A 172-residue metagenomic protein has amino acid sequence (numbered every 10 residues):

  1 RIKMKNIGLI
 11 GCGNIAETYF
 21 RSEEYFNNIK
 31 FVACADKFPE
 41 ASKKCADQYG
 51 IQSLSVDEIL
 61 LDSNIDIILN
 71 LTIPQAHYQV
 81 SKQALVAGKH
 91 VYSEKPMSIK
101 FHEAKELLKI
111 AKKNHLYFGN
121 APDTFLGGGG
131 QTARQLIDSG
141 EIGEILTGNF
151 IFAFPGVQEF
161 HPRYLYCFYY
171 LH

Functional and structural regions predicted by a protein language model:
I2-Y49: N-terminal Rossmann-like dinucleotide-binding module
F31, S53, V91, Y117-F118: Hydrophobic beta-strand scaffold residues
A33, D66-I67, T147: Short, Asp-centered acidic motifs that coordinate Mg2+ and/or phosphate in catalytic or ligand-binding sites
I51-I110: Beta-loop-alpha module in the N-terminal Rossmann-like domain of NAD(P)-dependent dehydrogenases, especially those
A76, P96, G119-F125: Rossmann-like NAD(P)(H) cofactor-binding subdomain of soluble oxidoreductases
E106-T124, G143-G148: Rossmann-fold dehydrogenase core element
T124-H172: Predominantly a Rossmann-like dinucleotide-binding segment in NAD(P)-dependent oxidoreductases
